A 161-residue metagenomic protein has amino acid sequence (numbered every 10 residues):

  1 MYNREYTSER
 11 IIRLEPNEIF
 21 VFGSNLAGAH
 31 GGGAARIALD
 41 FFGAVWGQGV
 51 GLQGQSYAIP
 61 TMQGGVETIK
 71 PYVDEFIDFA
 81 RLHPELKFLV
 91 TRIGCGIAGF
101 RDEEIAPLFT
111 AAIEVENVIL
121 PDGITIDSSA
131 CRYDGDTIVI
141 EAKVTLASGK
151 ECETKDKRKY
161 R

Functional and structural regions predicted by a protein language model:
M1-K143, A147-G149, K157-Y160: Macrodomain-like recognition of ADP-ribose-binding/processing modules
